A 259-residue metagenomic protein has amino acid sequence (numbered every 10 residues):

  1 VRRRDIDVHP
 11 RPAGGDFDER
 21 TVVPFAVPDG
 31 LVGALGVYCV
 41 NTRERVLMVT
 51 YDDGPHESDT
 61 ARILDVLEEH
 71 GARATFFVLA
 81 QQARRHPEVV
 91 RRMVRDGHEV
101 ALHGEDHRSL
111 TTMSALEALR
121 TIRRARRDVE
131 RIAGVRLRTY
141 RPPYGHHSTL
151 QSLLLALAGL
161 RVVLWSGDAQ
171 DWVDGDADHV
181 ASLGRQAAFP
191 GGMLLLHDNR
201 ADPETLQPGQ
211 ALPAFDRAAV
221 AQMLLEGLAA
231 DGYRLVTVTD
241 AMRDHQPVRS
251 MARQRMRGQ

Functional and structural regions predicted by a protein language model:
V1-A34, R255-Q259: N-terminal secretory targeting signals
R3-D16, H146, S152-F189, Y233-D244: His/Asp/Glu-enriched short active-site or ligand-binding loop at hydrolase and phosphoryl-transfer sites
D18-E117, T121-R131, Q170, R234 (+1 more regions): Active-site beta->alpha N-cap acidic-glycine motif
D29-T42, R84, P208-Q259: C-terminal domain-boundary segment and adjacent tail
Y51, V78-A80, L102-G104, R141-Y144 (+3 more regions): A cross-domain feature marking catalytic cores of carbohydrate-active enzymes and several ubiquitous metabolic/repair
L64-R73, E99, A115-R161, V180-N199 (+1 more regions): CE4/NodB-like, metal-dependent polysaccharide N-deacetylase domain that modifies extracellular/periplasmic N-acetylated
V90-M93, L116-A118, A177-A181, R249-Q254: Short low-complexity, flexible loop/linker segments enriched in glycine and/or proline with clustered acidic
R108-M113, D202-P208: A short acidic, helix-capping loop that chelates divalent metal ions and anchors anionic groups
